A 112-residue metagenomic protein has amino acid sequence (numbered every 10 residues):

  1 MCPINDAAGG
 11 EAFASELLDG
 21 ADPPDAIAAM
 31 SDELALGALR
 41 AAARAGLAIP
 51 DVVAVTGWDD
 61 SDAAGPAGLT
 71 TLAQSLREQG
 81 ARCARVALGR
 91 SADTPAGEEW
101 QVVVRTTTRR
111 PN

Functional and structural regions predicted by a protein language model:
M1-C2, L72: Short acidic-hydrophobic, aromatic-tinged amphipathic segments that line or gate anion-handling sites
C2-G20: Structural motif
D19-N112: Flexible loop/turn connectors
